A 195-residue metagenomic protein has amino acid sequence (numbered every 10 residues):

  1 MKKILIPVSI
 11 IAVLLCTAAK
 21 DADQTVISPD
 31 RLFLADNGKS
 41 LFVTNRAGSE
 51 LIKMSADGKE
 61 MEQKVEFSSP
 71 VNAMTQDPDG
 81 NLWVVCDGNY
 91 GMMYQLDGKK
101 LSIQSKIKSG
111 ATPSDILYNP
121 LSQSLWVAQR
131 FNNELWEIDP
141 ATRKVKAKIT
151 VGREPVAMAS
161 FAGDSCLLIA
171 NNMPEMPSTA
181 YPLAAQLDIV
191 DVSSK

Functional and structural regions predicted by a protein language model:
M1-I4: Positively charged n-region of N-terminal signal peptides that target proteins for export
P7-L14: Bacterial N-terminal signal peptides
L14-K195: Predominantly soluble domains enriched in secretory-pathway, periplasmic, or organellar proteins
